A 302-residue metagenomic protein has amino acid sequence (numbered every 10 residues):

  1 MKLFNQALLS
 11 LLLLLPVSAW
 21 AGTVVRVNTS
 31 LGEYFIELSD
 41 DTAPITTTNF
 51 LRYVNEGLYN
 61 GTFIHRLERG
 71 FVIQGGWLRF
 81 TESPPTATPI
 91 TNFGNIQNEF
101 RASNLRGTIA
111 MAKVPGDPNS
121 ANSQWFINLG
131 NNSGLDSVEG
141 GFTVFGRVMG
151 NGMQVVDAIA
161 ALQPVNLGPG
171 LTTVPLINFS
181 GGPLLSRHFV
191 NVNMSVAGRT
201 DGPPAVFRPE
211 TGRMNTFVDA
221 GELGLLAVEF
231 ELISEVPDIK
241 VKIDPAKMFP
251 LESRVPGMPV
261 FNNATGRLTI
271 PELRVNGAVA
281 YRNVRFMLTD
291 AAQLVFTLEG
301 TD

Functional and structural regions predicted by a protein language model:
M1-L8: Bacterial N-terminal signal peptides that target proteins for export
L12-L13: Hydrophobic alpha-helical transmembrane segments of integral membrane proteins, especially lipid-exposed positions
P16-S18: N-terminal signal peptide c-region/cleavage motif recognized by signal peptidases
W20-D302: Cyclophilin-like peptidyl-prolyl cis-trans isomerases
